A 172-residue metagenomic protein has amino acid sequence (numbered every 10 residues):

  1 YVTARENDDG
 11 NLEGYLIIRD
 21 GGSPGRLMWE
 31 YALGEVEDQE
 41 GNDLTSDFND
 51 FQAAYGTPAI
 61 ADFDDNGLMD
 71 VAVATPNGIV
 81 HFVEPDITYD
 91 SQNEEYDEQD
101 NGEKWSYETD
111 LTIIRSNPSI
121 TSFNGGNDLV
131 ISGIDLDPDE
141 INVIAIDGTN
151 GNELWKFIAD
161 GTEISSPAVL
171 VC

Functional and structural regions predicted by a protein language model:
Y1-C172: Extracytoplasmic/lumenal domain signature
